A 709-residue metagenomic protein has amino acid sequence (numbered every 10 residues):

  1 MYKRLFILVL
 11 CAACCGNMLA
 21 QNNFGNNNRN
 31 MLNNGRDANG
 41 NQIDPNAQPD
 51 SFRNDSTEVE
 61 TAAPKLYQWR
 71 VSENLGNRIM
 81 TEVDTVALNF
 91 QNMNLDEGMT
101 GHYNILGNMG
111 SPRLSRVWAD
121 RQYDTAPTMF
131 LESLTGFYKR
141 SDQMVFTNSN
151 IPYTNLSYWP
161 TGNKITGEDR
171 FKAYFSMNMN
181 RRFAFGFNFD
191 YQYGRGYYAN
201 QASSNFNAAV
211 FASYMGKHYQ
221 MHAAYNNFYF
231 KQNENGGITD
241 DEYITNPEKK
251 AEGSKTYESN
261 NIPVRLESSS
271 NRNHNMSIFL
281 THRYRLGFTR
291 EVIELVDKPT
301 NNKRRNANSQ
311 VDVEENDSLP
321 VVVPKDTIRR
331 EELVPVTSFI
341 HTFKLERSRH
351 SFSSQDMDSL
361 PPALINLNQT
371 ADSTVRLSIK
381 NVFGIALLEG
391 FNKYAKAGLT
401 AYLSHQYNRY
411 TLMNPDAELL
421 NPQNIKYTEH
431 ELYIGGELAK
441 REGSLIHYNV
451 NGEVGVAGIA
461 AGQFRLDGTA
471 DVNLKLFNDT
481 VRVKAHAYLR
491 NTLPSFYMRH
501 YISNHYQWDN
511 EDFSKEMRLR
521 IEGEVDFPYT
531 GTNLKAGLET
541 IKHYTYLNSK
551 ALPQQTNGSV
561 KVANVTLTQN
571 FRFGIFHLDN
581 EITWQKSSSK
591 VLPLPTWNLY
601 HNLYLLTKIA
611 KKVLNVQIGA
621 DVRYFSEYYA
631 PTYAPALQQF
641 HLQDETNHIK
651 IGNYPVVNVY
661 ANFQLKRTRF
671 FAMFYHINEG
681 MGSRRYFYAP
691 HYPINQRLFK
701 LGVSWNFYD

Functional and structural regions predicted by a protein language model:
M1: DNA replication initiation on ssDNA origins
R4-L5, I151, Y225, V264-D312 (+1 more regions): Exposed, low-structure sequence patches enriched in small/polar residues
I7-C15: Bacterial N-terminal signal peptides
C14-C15, A199, F228, Q585: Single-residue recognition of alpha-helix boundary sites
G16-A20: Sec/Tat signal peptide C-region and signal peptidase I cleavage site
Q21-F279, R285-T300, N473-T480, H691-R697 (+1 more regions): Membrane-proximal, glycine/serine-rich, low-complexity loop/turn segments characteristic of large bacterial
